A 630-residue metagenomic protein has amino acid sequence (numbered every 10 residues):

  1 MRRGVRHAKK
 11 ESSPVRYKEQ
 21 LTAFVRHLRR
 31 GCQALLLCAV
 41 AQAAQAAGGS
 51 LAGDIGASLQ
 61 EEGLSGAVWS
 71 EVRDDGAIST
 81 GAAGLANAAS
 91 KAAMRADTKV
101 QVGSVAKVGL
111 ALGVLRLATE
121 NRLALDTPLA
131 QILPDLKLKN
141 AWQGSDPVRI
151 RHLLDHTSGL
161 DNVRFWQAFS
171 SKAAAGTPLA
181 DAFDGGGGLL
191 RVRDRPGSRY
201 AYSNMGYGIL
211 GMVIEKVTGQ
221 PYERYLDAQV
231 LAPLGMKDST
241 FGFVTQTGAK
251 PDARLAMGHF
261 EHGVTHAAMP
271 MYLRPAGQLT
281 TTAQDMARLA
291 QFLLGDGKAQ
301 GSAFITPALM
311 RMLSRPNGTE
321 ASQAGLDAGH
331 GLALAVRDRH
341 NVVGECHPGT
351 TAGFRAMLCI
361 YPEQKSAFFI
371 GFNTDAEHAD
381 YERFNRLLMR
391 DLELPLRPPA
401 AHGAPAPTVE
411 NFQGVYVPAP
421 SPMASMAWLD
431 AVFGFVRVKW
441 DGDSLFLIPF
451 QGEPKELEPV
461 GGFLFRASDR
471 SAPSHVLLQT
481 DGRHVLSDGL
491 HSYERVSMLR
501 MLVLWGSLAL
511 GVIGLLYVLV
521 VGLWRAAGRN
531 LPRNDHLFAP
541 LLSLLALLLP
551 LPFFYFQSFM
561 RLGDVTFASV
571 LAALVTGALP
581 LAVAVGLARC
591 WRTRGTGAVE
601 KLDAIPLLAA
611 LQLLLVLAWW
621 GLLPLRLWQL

Functional and structural regions predicted by a protein language model:
Y17-C32: Bacterial N-terminal signal peptides that target proteins for export
C38-A44: N-terminal signal peptide c-region/cleavage motif recognized by signal peptidases
G48-V100, T119-A124, D135-Q143, A174-A175 (+3 more regions): Short, conserved catalytic-motif segment at the N-terminal edge
A52, W69, D75, K99-D126 (+2 more regions): Active-site SXXK
S79-G81, M357-Y361, K365-T374, H484-D488: Short, well-ordered beta-strand elements
A82-A88, A141-P362, L388: Short, surface-exposed loop or secondary-structure junction motifs that flank catalytic or metal-binding residues
A379-L630: Peripheral terminal and inter-domain segments
